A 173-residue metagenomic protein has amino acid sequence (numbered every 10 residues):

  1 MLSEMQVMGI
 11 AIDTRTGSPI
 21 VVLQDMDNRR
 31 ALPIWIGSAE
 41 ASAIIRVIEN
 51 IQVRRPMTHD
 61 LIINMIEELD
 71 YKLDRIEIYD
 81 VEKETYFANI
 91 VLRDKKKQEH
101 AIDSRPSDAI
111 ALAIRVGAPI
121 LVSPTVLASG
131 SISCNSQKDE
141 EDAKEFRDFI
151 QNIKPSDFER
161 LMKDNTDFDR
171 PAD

Functional and structural regions predicted by a protein language model:
M1-D173: Divalent-cation
